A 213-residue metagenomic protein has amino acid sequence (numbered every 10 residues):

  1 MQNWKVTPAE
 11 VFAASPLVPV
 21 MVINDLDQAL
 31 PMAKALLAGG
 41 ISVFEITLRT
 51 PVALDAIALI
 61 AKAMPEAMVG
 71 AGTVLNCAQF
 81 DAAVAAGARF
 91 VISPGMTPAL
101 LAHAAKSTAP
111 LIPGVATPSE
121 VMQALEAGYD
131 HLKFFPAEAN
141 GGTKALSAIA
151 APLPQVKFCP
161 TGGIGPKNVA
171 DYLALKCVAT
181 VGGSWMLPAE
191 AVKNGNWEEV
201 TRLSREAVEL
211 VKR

Functional and structural regions predicted by a protein language model:
M1-R89, K106, Q155, P166-K167 (+1 more regions): Conserved N-terminal beta1-alpha1 strand-loop-helix module at the mouth
V20, E45, G70, I92 (+3 more regions): Conserved beta-strand positions in the central sheet of alpha/beta enzyme cores
V22-D25, A71-C77, S93-T97, P113-P118 (+2 more regions): Glycine-rich beta-to-alpha transition loops that act as phosphate-gripper elements at the mouths of alpha/beta enzyme
M32, N76-A86, S119-A127, I164-A179: Catalytic cores of alpha/beta
F80, V84-A124: Hydrophobic, well-structured mid-protein blocks that either form specific transmembrane helices
F90, P94-L100, K133-T143, C177-E199: Glycine-rich phosphate-binding active-site loops on the catalytic face of alpha/beta enzymes
P110, E126-K133, A137: Internal catalytic-core helix/loop-beta-alpha segment that presents or stabilizes conserved functional determinants
P118-H131, G142-P152: Anionic-ligand binding region
